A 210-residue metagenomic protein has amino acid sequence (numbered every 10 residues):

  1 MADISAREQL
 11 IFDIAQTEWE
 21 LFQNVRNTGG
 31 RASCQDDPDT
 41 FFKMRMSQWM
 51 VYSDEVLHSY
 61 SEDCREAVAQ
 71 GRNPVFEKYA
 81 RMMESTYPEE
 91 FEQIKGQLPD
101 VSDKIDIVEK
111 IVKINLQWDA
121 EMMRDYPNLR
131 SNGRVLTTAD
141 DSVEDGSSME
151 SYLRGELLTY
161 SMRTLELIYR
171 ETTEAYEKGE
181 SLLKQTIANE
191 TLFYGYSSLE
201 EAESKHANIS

Functional and structural regions predicted by a protein language model:
A2-D36, T86-E89, G96-D140, L192-G195 (+1 more regions): Polar/charged low-complexity regulatory segments
R7-E8, F42, L57, F76 (+6 more regions): Short amphipathic alpha-helical segments that mediate assembly, nucleic-acid/protein binding, or membrane association
T28-V51, H58-R65, P74-F76, D141-L157 (+1 more regions): A cross-kingdom feature marking solvent-exposed beta-strand/loop segments within repeated, beta-rich binding/scaffold
W49-Y52, V56-R65, I107-I114, L157-Y160 (+1 more regions): Short, structured motif recognition centered on aromatic/hydrophobic residues
E62-S102, T172-L199: Repeat-associated, polar segments at repeat-unit boundaries in modular proteins
C64, G133-A188: Amphipathic protein-protein interaction modules
N208-S210: Short, functional C-terminal segments
